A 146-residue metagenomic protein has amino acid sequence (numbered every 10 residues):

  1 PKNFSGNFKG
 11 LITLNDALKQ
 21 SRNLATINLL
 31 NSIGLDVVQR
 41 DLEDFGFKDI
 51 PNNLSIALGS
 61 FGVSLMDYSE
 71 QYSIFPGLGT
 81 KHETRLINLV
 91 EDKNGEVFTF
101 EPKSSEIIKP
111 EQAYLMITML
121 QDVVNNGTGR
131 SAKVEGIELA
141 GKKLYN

Functional and structural regions predicted by a protein language model:
P1-D36, N53, K81, K93-D122: Conserved catalytic neighborhood of penicillin-recognizing serine enzymes
P1-N3, G34-Y72, G79, L86: Mid-domain, small-residue-enriched loop/turn segments at the edges of structured enzyme/sensor domains
K9, L58-G59, L78, A140: Short glycine-rich loop/turn motifs that provide flexible caps or phosphate-binding loops at active sites
N28-L29, L58, N146: Thr-Gly-centered strand-to-loop micro-motif
S64-E70, I74-N146: A penicillin-recognizing enzyme superfamily signal
